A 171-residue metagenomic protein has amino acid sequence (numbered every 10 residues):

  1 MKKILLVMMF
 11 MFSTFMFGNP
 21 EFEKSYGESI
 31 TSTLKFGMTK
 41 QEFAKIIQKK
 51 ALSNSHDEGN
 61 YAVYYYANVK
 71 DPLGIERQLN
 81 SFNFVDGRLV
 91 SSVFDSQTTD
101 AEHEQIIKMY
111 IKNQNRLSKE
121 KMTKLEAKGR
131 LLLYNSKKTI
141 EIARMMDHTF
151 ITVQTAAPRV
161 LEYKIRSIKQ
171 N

Functional and structural regions predicted by a protein language model:
I4-S13: Sec-dependent N-terminal signal peptides
M9, L73, N83-V85, K124 (+2 more regions): Sterically constrained small-residue positions within well-ordered secondary structures of folded domains
N19-G59, S91-N171: Non-cytosolic coordination micro-motifs
Y61-I106: Mid-chain, structured segments of secreted extracytoplasmic proteins
